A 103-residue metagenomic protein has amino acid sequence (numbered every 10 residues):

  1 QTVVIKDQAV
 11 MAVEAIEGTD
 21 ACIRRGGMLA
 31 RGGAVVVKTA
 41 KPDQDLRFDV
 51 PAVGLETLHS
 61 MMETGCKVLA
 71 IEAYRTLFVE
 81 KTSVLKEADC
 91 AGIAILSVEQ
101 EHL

Functional and structural regions predicted by a protein language model:
Q1-L58: Conserved mixed alpha/beta catalytic, RNA-binding, or beta-rich assembly cores of soluble enzyme, regulatory
H59-L103: C-terminal binding/interaction regions
